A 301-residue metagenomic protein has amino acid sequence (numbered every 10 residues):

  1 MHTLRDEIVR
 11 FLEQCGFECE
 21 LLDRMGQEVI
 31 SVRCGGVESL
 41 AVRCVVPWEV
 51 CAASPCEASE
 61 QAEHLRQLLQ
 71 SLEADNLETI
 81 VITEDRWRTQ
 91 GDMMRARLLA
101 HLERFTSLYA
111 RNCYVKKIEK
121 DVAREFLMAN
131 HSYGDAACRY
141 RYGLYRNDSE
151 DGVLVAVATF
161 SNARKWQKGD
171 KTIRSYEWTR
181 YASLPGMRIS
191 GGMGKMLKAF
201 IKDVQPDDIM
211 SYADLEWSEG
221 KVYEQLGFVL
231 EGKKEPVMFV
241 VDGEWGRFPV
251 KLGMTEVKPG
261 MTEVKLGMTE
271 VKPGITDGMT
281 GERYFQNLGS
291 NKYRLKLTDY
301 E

Functional and structural regions predicted by a protein language model:
M1-L22: Acidic-basic catalytic patches of nuclease active cores, encompassing PD-(D/E)XK and other metal-cofactor nuclease
Q27-V29, R139-R141, L288-Y293: Short hydrophobic/aromatic beta-strand or adjacent loop that forms the aromatic wall/cage of a ligand/substrate-binding
S31-A41, R174-Y176: Active-site beta-strand-loop-beta-strand hairpin of nuclease catalytic cores that positions key catalytic residues
G36-E63, A163-K165, G232: Short beta-strand-loop-alpha-helix junction that forms the active-site gateway of nucleic-acid-processing nucleases
C56-T89: Catalytic cores of nucleic-acid endonucleases
M93-R97, L102-D207, A213-K221, Q225-L226 (+4 more regions): A conserved beta-strand-loop-helix scaffold within acyl/acetyltransferase catalytic domains
A129-N130, D277-R283: Short, P/G- and charge-enriched loop/turn segments at secondary-structure junctions
M254-V271: Long, intrinsically disordered low-complexity tandem-repeat segments
